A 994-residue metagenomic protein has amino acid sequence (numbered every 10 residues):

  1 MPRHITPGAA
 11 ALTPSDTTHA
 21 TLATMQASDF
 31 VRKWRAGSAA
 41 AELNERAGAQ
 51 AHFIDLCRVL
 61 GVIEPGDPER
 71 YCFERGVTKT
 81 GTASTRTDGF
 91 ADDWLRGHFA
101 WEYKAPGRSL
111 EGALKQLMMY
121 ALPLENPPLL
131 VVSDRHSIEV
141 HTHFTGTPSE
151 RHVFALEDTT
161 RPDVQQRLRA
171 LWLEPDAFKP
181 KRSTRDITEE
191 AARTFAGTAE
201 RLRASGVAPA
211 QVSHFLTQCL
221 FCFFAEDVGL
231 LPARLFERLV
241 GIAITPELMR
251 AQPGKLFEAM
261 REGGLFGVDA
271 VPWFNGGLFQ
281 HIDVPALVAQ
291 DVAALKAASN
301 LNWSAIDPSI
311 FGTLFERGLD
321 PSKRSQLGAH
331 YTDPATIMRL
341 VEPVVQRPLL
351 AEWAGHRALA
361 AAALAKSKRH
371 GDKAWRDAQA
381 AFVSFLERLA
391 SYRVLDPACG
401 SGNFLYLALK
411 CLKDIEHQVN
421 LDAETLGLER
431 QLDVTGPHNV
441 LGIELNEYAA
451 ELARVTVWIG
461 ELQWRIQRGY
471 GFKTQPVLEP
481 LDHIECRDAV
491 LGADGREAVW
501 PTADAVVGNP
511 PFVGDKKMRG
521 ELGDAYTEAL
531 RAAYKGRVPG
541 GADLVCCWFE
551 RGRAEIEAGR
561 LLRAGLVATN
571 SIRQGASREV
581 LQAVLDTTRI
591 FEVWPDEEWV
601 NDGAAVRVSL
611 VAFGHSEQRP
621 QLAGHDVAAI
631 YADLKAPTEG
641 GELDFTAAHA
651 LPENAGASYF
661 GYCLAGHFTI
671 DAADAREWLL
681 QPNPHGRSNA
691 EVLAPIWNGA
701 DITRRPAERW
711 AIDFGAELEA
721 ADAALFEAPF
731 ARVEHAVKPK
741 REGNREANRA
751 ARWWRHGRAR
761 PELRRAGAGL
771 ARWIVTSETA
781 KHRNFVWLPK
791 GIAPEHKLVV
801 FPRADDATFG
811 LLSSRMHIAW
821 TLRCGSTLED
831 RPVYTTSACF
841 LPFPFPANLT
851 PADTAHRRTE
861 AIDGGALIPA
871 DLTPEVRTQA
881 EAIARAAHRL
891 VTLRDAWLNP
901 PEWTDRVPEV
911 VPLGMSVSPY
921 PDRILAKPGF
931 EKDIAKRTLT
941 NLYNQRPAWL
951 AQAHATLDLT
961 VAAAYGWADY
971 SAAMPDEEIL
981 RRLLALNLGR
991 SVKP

Functional and structural regions predicted by a protein language model:
P2-S38, T82-T87, D93, G97-H98 (+8 more regions): Short, basic/polar, glycine-containing "phosphate-handling" surface segments that engage DNA
R35-R75: Acidic-basic catalytic patches of nuclease active cores, encompassing PD-(D/E)XK and other metal-cofactor nuclease
I63-R96: Active-site metal-binding core of divalent-cation-utilizing nuclease and nuclease-like domains
V132, P437, G442, L481 (+1 more regions): Conserved residues in the N-terminal Rossmann fold of short-chain dehydrogenase/reductase
E139, A199, G206, A210 (+7 more regions): S-adenosyl-L-methionine
S149-D176, G603-Y659: Flexible, glycine-/basic-rich loop-and-beta segments that form/coincide with the SAM-dependent methyltransferase
C219, F223, V228-D269, S401 (+1 more regions): Extended, well-ordered alpha-helical scaffold/bundle regions in very large, multi-domain proteins
V455-G495: S-adenosyl-L-methionine
